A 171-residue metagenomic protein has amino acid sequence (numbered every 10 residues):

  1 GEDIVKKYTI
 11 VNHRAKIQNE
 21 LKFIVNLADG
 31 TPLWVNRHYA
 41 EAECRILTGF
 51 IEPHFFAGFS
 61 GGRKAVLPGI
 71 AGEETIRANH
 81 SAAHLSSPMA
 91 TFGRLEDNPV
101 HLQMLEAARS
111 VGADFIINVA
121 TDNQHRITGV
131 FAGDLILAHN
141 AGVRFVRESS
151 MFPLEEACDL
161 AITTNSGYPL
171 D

Functional and structural regions predicted by a protein language model:
G1-V5: Membrane helical hairpin/interfacial module
K7-L27, T31-A157: Conserved, well-structured core segments that form the ligand-binding/active-site neighborhood of functional domains
C158, T164: Hard-cation-handling environments
N165-D171: Short, glycine-rich nucleotide/cofactor-binding loops
